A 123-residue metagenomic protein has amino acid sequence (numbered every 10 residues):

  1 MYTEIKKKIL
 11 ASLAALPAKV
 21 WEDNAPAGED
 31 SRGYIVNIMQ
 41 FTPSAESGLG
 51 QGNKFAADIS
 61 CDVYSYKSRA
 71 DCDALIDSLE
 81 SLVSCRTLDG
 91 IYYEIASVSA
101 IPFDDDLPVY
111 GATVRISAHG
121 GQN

Functional and structural regions predicted by a protein language model:
M1-A11, A27-G28, F41-A56, I91-N123: Short, charged interaction patches at domain edges and termini
M1-L49, A70-L82, R86-D89: Small/polar-rich, solvent-exposed N-terminal microdomains that initiate assembly or binding
N24-A25, S60, Y64, I91-Y92: Intrinsically disordered, low-complexity regions of eukaryotic proteins
V36, C61, V114-I116: Preference for bulky hydrophobic residues occupying beta-strand positions in well-ordered beta-sheet regions
G52-R69: Short glycine-rich, basic-tinged beta-strand/loop micro-motifs
D62, L75-V83, V98-P108: Noncatalytic linker/hinge segments flanking ATPase motor cores
Y66, S84, G121: Residue-level marker of positions within ordered structural domains that often coincide with functionally constrained
